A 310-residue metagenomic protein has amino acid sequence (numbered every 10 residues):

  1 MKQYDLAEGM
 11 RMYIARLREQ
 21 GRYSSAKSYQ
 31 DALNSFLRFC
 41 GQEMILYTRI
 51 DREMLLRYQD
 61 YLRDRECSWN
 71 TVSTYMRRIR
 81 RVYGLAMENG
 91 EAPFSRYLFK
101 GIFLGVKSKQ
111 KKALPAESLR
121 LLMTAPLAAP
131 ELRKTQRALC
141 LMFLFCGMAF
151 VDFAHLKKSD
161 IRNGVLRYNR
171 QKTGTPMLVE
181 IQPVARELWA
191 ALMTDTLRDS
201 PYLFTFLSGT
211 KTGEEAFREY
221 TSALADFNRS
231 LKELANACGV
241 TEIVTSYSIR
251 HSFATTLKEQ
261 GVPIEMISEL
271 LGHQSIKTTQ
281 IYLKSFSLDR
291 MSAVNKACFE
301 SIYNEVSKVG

Functional and structural regions predicted by a protein language model:
M12-S24, L33-Q110, A125: N-terminal core-binding DNA-recognition domain of tyrosine recombinases/integrases
G84-E91, M142-N163: Short, charged phosphate-coordinating catalytic segments
G101-F150: Basic, Lys/Arg- and aromatic-enriched nucleic-acid-binding interface segment
A113, R170-G174, L271-K296: Catalytic-site neighborhood detector that most strongly recognizes the C-terminal catalytic loop/helix of tyrosine
L119, Q182-T241: Active-site/catalytic core of tyrosine-dependent DNA strand-transfer enzymes
P130, N228-E269: Short, basic (Lys/Arg/His-rich) helix/loop patches that form interaction surfaces in the mid-to-C-terminal regions
H155-A191: Conserved tyrosine-mediated DNA breakage-rejoining catalytic core shared by Y-recombinases
R198, L207-E214, A297-G310: C-terminal secondary-structure termini that scaffold catalytic or DNA-interacting sites
